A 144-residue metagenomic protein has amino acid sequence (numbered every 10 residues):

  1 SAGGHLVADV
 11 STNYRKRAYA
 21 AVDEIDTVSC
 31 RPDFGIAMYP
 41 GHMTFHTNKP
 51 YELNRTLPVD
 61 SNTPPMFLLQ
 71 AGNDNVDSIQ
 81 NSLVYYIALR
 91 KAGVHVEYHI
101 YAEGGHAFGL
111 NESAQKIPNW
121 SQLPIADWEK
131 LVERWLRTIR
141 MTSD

Functional and structural regions predicted by a protein language model:
S1-S61: Primarily recognizes the serine-hydrolase "nucleophile elbow" in alpha/beta-hydrolase and SGNH/GDSL folds
A2, G72-N75, E103-G105: Acidic beta-to-alpha connecting loop that harbors the catalytic carboxylate
A8, T47-N48, I79, G109-N111: Short, well-ordered secondary-structure micro-motifs
R31-F34, T63-M66, A92-E97: Loop/turn elements at helix/coil->beta-strand transitions in domains of secreted/extracellular proteins
I36-Y39, L69, Y101-A102: Alpha/beta-hydrolase-fold catalytic nucleophile elbow
N62, F67-Q70, D74: Short beta-strand/loop motif that positions the catalytic acidic residue of the alpha/beta-hydrolase fold
N75-V84: Conserved alpha/beta-hydrolase "acid-adjacent" motif
L83-D144: C-terminal catalytic histidine-bearing segment of alpha/beta-hydrolase fold enzymes
